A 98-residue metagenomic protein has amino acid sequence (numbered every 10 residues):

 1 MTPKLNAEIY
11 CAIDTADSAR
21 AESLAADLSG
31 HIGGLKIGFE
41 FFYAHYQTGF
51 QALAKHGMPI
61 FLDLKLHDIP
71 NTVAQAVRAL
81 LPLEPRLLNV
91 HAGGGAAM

Functional and structural regions predicted by a protein language model:
M1-A96: Conserved N-terminal beta1-alpha1 strand-loop-helix module at the mouth
